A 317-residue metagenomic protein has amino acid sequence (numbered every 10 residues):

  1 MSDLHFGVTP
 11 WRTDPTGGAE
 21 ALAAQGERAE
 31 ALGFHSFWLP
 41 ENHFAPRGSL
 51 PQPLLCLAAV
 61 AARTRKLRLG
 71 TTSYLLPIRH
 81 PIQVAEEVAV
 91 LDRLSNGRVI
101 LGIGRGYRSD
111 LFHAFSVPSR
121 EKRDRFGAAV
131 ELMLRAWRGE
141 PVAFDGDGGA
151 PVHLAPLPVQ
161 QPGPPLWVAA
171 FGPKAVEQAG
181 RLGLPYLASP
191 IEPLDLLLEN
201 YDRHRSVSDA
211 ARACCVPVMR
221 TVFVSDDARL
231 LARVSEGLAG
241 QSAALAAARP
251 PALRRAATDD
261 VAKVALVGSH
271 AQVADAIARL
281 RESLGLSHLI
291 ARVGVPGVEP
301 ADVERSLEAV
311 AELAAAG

Functional and structural regions predicted by a protein language model:
M1-T64, R68-L69, P164, R305-E308: N-terminal beta1-alpha1-beta2 module of alpha/beta enzyme domains
S2, R120-A155, D195-S287, G297: An alpha-helical appendage that flanks or caps ligand/catalytic pockets
S2-L4, H80-L184, D195-D202, D209-R212: Internal, glycine-rich beta/alpha segment that forms the wall or movable "lid" of small-molecule/cofactor binding
L4-P10, F37-L39, L69-T72, V99-I103 (+4 more regions): Hydrophobic faces of well-ordered beta-strands that scaffold small-molecule active sites in alpha/beta enzyme cores
G7-E20, Y74-I82, Q160-A170, D260-H270: Active-site mouth loops of central-metabolism enzymes
T16-R28, E87, A170-E177, H270-R279: Short, acidic/polar
A29, G33, E41, V60 (+8 more regions): Conserved, mostly hydrophobic/aromatic
E30-A31, L57-K66, V88-V99, G180-R181 (+2 more regions): Acidic (Asp/Glu)-rich catalytic clusters
